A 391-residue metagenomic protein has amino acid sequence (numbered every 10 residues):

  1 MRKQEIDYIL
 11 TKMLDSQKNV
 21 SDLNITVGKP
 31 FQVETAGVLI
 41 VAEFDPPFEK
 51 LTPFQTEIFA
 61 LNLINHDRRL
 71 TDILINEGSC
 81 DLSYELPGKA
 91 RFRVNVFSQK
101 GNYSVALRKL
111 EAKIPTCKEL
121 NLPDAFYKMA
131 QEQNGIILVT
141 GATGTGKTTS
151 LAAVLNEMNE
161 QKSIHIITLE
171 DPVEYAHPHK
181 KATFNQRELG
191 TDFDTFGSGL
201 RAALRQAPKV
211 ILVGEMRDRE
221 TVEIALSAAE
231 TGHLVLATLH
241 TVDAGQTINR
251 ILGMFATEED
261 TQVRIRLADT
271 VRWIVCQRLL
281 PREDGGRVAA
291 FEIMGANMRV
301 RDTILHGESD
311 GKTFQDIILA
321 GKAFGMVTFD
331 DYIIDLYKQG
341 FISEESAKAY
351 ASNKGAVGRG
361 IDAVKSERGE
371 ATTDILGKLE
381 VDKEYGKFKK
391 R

Functional and structural regions predicted by a protein language model:
M1-R391: Short, flexible helix-loop junctions that flank or precede catalytic/ligand sites
